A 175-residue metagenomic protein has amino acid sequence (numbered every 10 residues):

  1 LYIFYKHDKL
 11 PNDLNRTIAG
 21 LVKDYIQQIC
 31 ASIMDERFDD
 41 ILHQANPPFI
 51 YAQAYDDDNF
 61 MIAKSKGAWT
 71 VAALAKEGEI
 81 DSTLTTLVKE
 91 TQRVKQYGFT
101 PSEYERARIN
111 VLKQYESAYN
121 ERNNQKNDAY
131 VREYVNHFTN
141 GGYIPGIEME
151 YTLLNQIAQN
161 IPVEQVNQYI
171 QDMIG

Functional and structural regions predicted by a protein language model:
L1-I18, F38-V163, G175: M16 family metallopeptidases and their MPP-like homologs
I3, N15-M34: Active/ligand-binding-proximal structured segments within catalytic/core domains that scaffold catalytic residues
Q28, L87, V166: Divalent metal-coordination and catalytic microenvironments
Y169-M173: Amphipathic heptad-repeat coiled-coil/leucine-zipper-like oligomerization helices
